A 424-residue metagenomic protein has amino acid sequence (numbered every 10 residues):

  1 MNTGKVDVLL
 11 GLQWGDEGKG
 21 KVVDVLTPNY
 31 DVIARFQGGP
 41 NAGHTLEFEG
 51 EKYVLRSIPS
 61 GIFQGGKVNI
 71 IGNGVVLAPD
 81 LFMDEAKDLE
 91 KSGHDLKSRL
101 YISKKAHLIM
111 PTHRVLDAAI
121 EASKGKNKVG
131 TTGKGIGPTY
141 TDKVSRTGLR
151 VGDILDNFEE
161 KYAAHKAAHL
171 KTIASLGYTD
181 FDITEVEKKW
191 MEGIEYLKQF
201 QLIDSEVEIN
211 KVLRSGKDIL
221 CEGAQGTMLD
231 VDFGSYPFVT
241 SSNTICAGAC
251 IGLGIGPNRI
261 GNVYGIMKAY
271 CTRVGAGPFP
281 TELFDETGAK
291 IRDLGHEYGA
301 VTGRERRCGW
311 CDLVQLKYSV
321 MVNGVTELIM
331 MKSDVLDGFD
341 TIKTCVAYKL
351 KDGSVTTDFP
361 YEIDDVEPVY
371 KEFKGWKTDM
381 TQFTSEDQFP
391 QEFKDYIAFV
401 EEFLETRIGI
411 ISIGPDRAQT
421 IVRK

Functional and structural regions predicted by a protein language model:
M1-K424: Non-transmembrane, aqueous-exposed alpha-helical and coiled segments at domain scale
